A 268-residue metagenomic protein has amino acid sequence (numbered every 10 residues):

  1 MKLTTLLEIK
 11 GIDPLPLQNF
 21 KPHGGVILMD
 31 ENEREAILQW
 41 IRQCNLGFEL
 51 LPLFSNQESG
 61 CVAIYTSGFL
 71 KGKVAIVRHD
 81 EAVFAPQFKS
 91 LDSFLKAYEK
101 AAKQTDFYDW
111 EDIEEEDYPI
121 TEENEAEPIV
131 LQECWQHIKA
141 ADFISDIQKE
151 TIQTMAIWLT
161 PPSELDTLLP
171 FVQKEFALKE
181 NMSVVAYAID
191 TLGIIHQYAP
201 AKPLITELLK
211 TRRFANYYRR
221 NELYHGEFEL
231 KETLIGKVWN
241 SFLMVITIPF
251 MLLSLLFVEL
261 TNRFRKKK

Functional and structural regions predicted by a protein language model:
M1-K71, D112, Y118, P128 (+4 more regions): A surface-exposed partner-binding patch
A75-D109: Compact, glycine/acidic-enriched structural inserts
A82, P86, E122-I129, S163 (+2 more regions): Alpha-helix boundary/N-cap detector
A102-T121, E125-A126: Non-catalytic accessory/interaction domains
V238-R263: A hydrophobic membrane-anchoring feature enriched in long, contiguous, low-charge segments that mark signal-anchor
K266-K268: Short, charged juxtamembrane terminal tails flanking transmembrane helices
